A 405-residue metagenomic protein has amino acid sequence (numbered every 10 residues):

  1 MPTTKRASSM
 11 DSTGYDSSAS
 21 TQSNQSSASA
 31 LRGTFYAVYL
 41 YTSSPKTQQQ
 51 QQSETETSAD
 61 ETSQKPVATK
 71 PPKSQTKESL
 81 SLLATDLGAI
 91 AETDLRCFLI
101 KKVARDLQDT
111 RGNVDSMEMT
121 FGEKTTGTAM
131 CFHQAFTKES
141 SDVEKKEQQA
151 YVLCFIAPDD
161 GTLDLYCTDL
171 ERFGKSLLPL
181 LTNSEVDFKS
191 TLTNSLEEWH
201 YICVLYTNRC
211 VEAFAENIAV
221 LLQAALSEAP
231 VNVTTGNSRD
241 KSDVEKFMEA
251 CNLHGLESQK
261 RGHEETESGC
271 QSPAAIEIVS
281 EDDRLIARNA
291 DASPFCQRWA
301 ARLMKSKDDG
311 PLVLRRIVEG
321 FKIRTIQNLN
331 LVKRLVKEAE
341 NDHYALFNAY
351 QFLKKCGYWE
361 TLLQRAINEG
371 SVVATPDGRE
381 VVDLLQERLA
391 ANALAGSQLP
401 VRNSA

Functional and structural regions predicted by a protein language model:
P2-S238, S397-P400: N-terminal uDENN/longin-like adaptor modules and analogous extended polar/low-complexity scaffolding regions in large
P2-T21, A37-Y41, T55, T207-V211 (+5 more regions): A eukaryote-biased sequence property
